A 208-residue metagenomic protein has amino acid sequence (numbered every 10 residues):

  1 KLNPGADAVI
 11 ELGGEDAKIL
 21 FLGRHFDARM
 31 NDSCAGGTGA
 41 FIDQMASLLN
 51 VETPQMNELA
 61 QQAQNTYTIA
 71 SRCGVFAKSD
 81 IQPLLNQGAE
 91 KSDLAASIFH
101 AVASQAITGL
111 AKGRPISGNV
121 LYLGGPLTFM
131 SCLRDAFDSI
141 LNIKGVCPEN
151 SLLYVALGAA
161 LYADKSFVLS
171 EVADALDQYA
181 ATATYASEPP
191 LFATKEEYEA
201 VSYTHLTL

Functional and structural regions predicted by a protein language model:
G5-E11: Short glycine-aspartate micro-motif
D16-F21: Short beta-strand scaffold segments in enzyme catalytic cores
R24-N65, L152-V155, L161-K165: Glycine-rich phosphate-binding loop plus the immediately following alpha-helix
A77-T108: Adenine-nucleotide phosphate-binding core of ATP-dependent small-molecule kinases
A111-I140, S151-V155: Glycine-rich phosphate-binding loops at beta-strand->alpha-helix junctions
D164, S170-A183: Terminal amphipathic helices with adjacent charged low-complexity linkers/tails
T204-L208: Conserved small/polar residues in nucleotide/adenosyl-binding loops
